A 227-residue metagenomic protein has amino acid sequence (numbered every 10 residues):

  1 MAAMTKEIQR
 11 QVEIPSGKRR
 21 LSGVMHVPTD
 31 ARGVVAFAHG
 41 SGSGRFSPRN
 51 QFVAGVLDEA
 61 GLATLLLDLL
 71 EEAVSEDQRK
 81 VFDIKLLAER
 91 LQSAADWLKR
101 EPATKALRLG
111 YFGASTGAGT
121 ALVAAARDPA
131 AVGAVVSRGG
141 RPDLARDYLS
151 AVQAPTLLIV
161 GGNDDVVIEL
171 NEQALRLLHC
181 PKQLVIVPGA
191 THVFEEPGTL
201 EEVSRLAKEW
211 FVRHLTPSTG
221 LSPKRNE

Functional and structural regions predicted by a protein language model:
V12-L107, V193-G198, E202-V203: Serine-hydrolase catalytic machinery in alpha/beta-hydrolase-like enzymes
G110-G113, R138: Short beta-strand immediately N-terminal to the catalytic nucleophile in serine-hydrolase-like folds
G113-A121: Gly/Ala-rich beta-loop-alpha elbow adjacent to hydrolase catalytic centers
A130-P142: A conserved short beta-strand
V152, L158-V160: Short beta-strand/loop motif that positions the catalytic acidic residue of the alpha/beta-hydrolase fold
D165-L170: Conserved alpha/beta-hydrolase "acid-adjacent" motif
L178-V193: Catalytic histidine neighborhood in serine/cysteine hydrolases with alpha/beta-hydrolase-type architecture
G198-E227: Catalytic active-site module of serine/aspartate enzymes centered on a nucleophile-bearing elbow/loop
